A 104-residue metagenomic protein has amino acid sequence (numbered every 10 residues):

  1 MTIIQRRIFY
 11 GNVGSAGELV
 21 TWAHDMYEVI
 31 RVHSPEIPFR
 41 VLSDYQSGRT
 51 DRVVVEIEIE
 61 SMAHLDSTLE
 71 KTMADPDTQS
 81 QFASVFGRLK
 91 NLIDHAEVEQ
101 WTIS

Functional and structural regions predicted by a protein language model:
T2-F9: Active-site-flanking beta-strand signature of metal-NTP-handling nucleotidyl enzymes and homologous cyclase-like
Y10, E56-E58: Short hydrophobic/aromatic beta-strand micro-patches that form the beta-sheet surface supporting nucleotide- or nucleic
Y10-W22: Short, surface-exposed ligand-recognition loops at beta-strand->loop->(often short) alpha-helix junctions that present
T21-R40, E58-E97, I103: An amphipathic, aromatic/His-enriched active-site/gating alpha helix that lines ligand/cofactor pockets
V41-Q46: Short, solvent-exposed loop/turn elements at beta->coil junctions and helix N-caps that rim active or binding pockets
S47-D51: Short acidic/glycine-enriched loop/turn segments that link adjacent beta-strands
